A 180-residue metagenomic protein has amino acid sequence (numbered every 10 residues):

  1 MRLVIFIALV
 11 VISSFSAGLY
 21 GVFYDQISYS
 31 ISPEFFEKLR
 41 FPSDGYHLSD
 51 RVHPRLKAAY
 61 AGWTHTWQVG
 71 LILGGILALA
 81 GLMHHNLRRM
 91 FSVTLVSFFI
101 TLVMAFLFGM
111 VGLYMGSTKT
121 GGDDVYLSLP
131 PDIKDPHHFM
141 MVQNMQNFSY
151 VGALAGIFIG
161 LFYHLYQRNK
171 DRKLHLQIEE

Functional and structural regions predicted by a protein language model:
M1-V10: N-terminal membrane topogenic signal
V10-Q26, V96-S117: Hydrophobic alpha-helical membrane-insertion segments
Y20-H47, A58-A59: Hydrophobic transmembrane helix segments
S32-R40, G109-P130: Juxtamembrane non-transmembrane "cap" segments at the membrane-aqueous interface of multi-pass membrane proteins
G45-G70: Interfacial helix-start motif at the membrane-water boundary
Q68-L77, F148-Y163: Hydrophobic cores of alpha-helical transmembrane segments in multi-pass inner/ER membrane proteins, independent
I72-F99, H164-E180: Cytoplasmic juxtamembrane regions at transmembrane-helix boundaries
D124-V142: Short, membrane-exposed interhelical loops at transmembrane-helix boundaries
